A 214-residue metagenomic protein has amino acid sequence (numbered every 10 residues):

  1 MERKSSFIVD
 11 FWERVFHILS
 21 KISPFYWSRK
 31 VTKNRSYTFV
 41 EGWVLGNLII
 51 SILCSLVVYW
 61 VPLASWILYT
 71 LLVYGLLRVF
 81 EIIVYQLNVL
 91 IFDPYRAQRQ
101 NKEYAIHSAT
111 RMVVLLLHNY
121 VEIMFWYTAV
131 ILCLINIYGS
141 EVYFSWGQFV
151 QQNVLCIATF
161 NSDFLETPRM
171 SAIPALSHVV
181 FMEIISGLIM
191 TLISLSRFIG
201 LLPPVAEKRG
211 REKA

Functional and structural regions predicted by a protein language model:
M1-G46: N-terminal juxtamembrane cytosolic/stromal segments of multi-pass membrane proteins
L19-Y26, S140-L188: Pore-loop/selectivity-filter region of tetrameric P-loop cation channels
S36-V58, M112-W126: Transmembrane alpha-helical segments and their cytosolic interface motifs in multi-pass membrane proteins
I50-F92, Y127-L132: Hydrophobic alpha-helical membrane-embedded segments
P62-I67, E103-R111, T167-M182: Membrane-interface segments at the starts/ends of alpha-helical transmembrane spans
I91-I135: Pore-domain transmembrane helices of cation channels
F181-V205: Transmembrane alpha-helical segments in integral membrane proteins
V205-A214: Short, highly charged, low-complexity non-transmembrane loops/tails of multi-pass membrane proteins
